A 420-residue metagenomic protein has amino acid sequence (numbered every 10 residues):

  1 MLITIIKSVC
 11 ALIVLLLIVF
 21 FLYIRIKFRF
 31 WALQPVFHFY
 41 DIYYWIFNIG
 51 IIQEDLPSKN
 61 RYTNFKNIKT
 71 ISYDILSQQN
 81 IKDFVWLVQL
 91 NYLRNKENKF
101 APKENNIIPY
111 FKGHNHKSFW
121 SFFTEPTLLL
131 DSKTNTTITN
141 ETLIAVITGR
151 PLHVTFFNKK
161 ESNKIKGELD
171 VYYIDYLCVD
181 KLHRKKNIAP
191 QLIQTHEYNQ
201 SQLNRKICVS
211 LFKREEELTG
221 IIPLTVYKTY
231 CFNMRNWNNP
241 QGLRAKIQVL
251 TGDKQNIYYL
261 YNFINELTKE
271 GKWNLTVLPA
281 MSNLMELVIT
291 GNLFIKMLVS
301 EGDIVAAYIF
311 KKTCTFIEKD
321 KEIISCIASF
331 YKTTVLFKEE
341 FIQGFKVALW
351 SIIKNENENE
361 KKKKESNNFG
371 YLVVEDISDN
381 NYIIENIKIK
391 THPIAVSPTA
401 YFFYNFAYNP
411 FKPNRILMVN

Functional and structural regions predicted by a protein language model:
M1-R29: Terminal signal-anchor or tail-anchor transmembrane helices that tether membrane-associated enzymes to cellular
R29-Y43: Interhelical loop segments of eukaryotic multi-pass membrane proteins
Y40-S72, P102-K186, P190-Q191, V299-F337: Conserved donor-binding loop and adjoining core beta-sheet/short helix segment in diverse acyl/aminoacyl transferases
Y62-H116, E216-S329: Amide-forming acyltransferase catalytic core, primarily the GNAT-like/NAT-type and related acyltransferase folds
L90, R94, N98, T127 (+6 more regions): Short amphipathic alpha-helical interaction elements and helix-loop-helix interfaces that mediate dimerization
G149, D170-Y176, D180-P240: Fungal eukaryote-biased detector of long internal structured cores
V179, R184-Y198, L336-E356: Conserved acetyl-CoA-binding loop-helix of GNAT-fold acetyltransferases
C208-T251, I309-E339, W350-N420: Active-site/acyl-donor-binding loops of N-acyltransferases
